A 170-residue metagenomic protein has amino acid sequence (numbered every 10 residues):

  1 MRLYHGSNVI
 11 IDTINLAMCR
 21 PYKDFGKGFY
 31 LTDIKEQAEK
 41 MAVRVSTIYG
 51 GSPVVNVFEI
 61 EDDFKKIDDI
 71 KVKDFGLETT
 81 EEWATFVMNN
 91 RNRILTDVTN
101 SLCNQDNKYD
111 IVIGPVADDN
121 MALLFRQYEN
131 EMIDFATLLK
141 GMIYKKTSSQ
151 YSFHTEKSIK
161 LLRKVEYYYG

Functional and structural regions predicted by a protein language model:
M1-K23: Short aromatic-glycine-(Arg/Gly/Cys) micro-motifs in beta-strand/loop hairpins
L3-H5, Y30-L31, V57-E59: Short, conserved beta-strand segments within well-ordered enzyme catalytic domains that often line or immediately flank
N8, K35, D62-F64: Short, flexible loop/turn elements at secondary-structure junctions
R20-V45: Extended catalytic/binding region for NAD+/ADP-ribose chemistry, centered on the ART fold
K23-D24, R44-V54, I60-G170: Conserved NAD+-utilizing ADP-ribose enzyme module
